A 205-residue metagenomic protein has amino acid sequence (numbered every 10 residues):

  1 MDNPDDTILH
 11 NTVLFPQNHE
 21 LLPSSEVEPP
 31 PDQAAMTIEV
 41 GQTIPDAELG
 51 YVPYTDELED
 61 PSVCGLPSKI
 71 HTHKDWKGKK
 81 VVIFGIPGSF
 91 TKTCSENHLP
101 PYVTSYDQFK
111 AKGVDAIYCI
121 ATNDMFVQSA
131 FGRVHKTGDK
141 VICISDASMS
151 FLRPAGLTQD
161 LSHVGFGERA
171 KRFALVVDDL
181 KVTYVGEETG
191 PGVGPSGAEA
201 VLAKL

Functional and structural regions predicted by a protein language model:
D2-L205: Chalcogenol-based redox active-site neighborhoods
